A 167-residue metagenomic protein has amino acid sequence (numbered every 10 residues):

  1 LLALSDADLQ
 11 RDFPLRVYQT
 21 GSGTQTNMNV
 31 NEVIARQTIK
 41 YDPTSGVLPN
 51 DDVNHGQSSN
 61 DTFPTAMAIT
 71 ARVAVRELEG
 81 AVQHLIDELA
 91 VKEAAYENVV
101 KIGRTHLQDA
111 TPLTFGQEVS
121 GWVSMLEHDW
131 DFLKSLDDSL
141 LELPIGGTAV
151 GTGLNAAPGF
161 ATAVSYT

Functional and structural regions predicted by a protein language model:
L1-D12: Anion-binding (especially nucleotide phosphate/pyrophosphate-binding) glycine-rich loop and adjoining beta-alpha core
A3, V33, E77, A81-H84 (+5 more regions): Charged, amphipathic alpha-helical oligomerization/scaffolding segments
P14-E32, Q57-P64, G147-A149: Conserved phosphate/anionic-ligand binding catalytic regions in large, soluble enzymes, centered on
N27-N29, L113-G121, T152-A161: Short glycine/threonine-rich loop-to-helix capping motif typified by GTGT followed within a few residues by an Asp-Pro
G46-Q57: A short, charged helix-loop
S58-T114: Long, non-coiled-coil amphipathic alpha-helical linker/lever segments that couple catalytic cores to other domains
S139-G153: Extended amphipathic alpha-helical segments with heptad-repeat/coiled-coil character used for oligomerization, fusion
Y166-T167: Conserved small/polar residues in nucleotide/adenosyl-binding loops
